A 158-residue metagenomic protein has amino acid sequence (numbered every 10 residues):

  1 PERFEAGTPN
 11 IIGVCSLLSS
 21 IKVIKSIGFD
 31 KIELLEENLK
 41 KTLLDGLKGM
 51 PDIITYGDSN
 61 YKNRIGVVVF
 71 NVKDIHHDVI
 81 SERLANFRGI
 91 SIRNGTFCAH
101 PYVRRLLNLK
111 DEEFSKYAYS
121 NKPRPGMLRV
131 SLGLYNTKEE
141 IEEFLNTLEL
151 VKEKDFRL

Functional and structural regions predicted by a protein language model:
P1-L158: Pyridoxal 5′-phosphate
